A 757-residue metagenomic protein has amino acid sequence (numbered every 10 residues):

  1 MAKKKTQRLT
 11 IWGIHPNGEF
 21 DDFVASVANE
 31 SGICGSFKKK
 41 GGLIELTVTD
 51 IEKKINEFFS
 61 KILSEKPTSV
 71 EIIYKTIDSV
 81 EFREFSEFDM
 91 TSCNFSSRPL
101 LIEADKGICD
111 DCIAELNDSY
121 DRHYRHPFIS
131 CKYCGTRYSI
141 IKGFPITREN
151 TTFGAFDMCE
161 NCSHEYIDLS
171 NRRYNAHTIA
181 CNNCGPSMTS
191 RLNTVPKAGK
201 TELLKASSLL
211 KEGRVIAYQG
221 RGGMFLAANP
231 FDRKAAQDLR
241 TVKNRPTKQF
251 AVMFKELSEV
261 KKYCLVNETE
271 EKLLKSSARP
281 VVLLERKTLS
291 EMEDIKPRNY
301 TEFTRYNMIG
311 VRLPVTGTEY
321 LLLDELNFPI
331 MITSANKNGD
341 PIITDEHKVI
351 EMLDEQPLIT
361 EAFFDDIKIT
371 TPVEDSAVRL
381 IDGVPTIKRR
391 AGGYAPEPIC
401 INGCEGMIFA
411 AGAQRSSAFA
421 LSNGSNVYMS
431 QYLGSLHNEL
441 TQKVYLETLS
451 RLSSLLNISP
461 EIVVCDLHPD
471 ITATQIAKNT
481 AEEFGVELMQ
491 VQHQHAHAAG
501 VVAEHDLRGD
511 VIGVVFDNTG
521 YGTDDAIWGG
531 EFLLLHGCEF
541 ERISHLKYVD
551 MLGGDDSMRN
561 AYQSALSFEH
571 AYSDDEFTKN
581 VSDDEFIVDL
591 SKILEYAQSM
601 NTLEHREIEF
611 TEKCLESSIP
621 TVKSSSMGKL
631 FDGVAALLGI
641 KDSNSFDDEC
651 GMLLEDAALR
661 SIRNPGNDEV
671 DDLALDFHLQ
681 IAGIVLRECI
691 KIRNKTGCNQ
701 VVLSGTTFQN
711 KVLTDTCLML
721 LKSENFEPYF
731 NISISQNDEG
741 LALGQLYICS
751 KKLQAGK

Functional and structural regions predicted by a protein language model:
M1-T178, N182: Intrinsically disordered, low-complexity, mixed-charge
S130, E346, F364-Y428, Y521 (+2 more regions): A short helix-loop
V215, G223-T288: A phosphate-binding glycine/aspartate-rich beta-alpha loop in the early core of alpha/beta enzymes
A217, N457-D470, L488, G697-T707: Short glycine-rich phosphate-binding loop at a beta-alpha junction
K261-V266, L321, I342-I350, D375-S376 (+4 more regions): Conserved phosphate-binding catalytic cores of ATP/NTP-utilizing and phosphoryl-transfer enzymes
G434-H437, Q442-K443, K623, E669-K691: Adenine-nucleotide phosphate-binding core of ATP-dependent small-molecule kinases
D466, F484-H497, Q700-S704, K711 (+1 more regions): Conserved phosphate-binding/catalytic loops in two-lobed NTP-binding clefts
Q494-F516, G520-G522, A561-H570, L675 (+3 more regions): Glycine-rich phosphate-binding/hydrolytic loop that grips phosphoryl groups
